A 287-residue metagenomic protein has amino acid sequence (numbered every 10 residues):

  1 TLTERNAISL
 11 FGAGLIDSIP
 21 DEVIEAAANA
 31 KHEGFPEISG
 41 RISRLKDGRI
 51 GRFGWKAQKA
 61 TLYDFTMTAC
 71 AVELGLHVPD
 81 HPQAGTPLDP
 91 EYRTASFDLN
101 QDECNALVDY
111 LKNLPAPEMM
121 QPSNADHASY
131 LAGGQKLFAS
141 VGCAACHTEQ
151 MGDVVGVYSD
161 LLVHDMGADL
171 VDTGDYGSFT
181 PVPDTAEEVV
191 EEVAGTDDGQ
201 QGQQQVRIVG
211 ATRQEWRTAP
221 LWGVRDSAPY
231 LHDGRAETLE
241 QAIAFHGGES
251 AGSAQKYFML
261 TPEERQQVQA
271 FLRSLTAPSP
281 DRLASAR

Functional and structural regions predicted by a protein language model:
T1-R287: Periplasmic c-type cytochrome electron-transfer domains
